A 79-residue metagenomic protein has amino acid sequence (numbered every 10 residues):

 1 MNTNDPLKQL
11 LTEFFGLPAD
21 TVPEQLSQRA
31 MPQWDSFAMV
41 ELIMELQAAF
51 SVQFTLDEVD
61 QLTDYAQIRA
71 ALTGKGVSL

Functional and structural regions predicted by a protein language model:
N2-M44, A48-L79: Phosphopantetheine-dependent thiolation modules in NRPS/PKS and related acyl-activating systems
